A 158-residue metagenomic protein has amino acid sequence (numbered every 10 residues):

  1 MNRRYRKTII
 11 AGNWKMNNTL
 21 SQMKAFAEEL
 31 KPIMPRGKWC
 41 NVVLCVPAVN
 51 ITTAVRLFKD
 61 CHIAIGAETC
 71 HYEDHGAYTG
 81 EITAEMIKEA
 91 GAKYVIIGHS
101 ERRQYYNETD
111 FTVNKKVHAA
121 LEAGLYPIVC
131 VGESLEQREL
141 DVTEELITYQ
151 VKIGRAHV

Functional and structural regions predicted by a protein language model:
M1-E73, A77-I82: Conserved N-terminal beta1-alpha1 strand-loop-helix module at the mouth
N17, Y72, E101-R103, E133-E136: A short, flexible beta-alpha/helix-coil linker loop
F26-E28, M34, E81-E85, D110-V113 (+1 more regions): Generic alpha-helical propensity signal that fires on short helical segments and nearby coil/disordered stretches
T52, E85, K152: Active-site phosphate/pyrophosphate- and oxyanion-stabilizing loops and adjacent acidic/basic residues in soluble
K59-A119: Glycine/small-residue-rich loop that forms an oxyanion/phosphate-binding "nest" at active or ligand-binding sites
E89-I97, Y105-I147, V151-I153: Portal/gating segments that form or line small-molecule/metal binding sites
A156-V158: Conserved small/polar residues in nucleotide/adenosyl-binding loops
